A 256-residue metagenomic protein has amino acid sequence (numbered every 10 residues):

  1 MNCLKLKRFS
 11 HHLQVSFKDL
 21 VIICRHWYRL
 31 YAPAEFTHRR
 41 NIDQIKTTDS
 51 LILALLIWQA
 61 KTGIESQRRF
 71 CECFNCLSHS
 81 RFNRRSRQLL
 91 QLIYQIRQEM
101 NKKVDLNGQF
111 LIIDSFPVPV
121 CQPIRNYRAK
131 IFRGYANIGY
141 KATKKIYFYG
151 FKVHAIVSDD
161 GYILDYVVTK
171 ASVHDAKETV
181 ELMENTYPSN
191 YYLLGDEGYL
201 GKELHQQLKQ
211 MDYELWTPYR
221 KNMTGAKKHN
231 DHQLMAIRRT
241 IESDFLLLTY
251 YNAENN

Functional and structural regions predicted by a protein language model:
M1-N256: Short alpha-helical elements
